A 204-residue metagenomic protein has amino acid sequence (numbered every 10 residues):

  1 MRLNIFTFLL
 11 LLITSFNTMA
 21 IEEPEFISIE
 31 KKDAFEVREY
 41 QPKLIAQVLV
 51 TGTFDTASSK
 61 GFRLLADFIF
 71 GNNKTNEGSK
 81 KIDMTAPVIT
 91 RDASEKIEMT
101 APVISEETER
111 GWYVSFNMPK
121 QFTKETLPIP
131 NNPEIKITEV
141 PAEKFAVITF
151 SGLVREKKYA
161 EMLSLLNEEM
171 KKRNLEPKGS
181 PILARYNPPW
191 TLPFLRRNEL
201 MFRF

Functional and structural regions predicted by a protein language model:
R2-F6, S15-F204: A solvent-exposed interaction/effector surface
